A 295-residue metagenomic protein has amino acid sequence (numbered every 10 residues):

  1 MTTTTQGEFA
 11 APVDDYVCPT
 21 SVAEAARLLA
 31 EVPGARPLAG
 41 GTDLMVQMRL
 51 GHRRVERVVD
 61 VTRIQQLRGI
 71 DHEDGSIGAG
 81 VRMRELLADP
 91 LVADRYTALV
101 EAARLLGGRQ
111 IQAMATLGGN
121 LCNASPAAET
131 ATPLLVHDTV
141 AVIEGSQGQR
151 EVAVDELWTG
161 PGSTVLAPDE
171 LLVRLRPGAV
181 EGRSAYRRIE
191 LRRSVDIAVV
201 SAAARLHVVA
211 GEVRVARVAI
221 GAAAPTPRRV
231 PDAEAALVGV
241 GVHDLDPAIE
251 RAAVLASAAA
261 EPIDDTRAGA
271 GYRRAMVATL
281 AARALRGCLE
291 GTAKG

Functional and structural regions predicted by a protein language model:
M1-G295: C-terminal structural segment of proteins
